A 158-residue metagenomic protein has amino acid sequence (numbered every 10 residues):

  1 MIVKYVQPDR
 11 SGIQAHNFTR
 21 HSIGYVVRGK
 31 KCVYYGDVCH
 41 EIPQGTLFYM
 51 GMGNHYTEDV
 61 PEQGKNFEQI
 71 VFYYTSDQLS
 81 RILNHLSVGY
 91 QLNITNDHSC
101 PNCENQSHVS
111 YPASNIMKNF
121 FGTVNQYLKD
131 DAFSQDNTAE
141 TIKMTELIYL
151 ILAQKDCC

Functional and structural regions predicted by a protein language model:
M1-I2, T145: Short intrinsically disordered, low-complexity coil segments enriched in acidic
I2-S99, F133: N-terminal regulatory/effector-sensing and dimerization cores that precede helix-turn-helix DNA-binding domains
C103-C158: An amphipathic alpha-helical interaction segment
